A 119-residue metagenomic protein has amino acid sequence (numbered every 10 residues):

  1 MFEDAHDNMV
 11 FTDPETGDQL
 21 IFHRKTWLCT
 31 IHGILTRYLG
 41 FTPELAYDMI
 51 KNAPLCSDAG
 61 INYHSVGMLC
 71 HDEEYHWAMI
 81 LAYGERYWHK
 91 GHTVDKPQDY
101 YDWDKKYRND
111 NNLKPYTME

Functional and structural regions predicted by a protein language model:
M1-E119: C-terminal alpha-helical interaction appendages
